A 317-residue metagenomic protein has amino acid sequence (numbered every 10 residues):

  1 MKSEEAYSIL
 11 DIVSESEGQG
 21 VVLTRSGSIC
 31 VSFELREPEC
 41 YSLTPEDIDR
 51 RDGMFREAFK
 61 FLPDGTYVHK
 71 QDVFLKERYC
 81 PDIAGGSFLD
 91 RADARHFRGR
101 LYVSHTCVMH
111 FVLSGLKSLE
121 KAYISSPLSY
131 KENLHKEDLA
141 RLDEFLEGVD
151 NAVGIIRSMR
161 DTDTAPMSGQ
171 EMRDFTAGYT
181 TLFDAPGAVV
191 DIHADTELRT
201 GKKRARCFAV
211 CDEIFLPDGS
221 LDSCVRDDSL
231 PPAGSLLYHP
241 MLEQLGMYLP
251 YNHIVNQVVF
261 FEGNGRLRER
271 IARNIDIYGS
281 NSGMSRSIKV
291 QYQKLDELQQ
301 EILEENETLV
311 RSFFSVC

Functional and structural regions predicted by a protein language model:
M1-C317: Extended, folded cores of ATP/NTP-driven motor/assembly subunits in large transport and secretion machines
